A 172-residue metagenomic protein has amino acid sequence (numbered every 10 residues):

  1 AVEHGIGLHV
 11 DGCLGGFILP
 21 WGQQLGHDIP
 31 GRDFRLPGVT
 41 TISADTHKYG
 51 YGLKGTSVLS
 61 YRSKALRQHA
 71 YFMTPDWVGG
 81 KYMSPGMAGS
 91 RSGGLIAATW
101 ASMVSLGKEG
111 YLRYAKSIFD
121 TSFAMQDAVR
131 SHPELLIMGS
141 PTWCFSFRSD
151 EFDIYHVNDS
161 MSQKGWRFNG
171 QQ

Functional and structural regions predicted by a protein language model:
A1-G22: Catalytic PLP-binding core of fold-type I/II PLP enzymes
V2, R130, S162: Anion (oxyanion) recognition and catalysis
L8-V10, I42-A44, M138, F168-Q171: General beta-strand structural signal in soluble alpha/beta enzymes
D11, I118, M161: Hydrophobic, well-ordered secondary-structure elements that form the walls of internal hydrophobic environments
G12-G16, K48, Q172: Active-site-proximal loop/turn and secondary-structure-junction residues that shape catalytic pockets, frequently
Q24-W143, F147-D153: Active-site C-terminal subdomain of aminotransferase-like
D76-S84, S162-Q171: Conserved alpha/beta core surface patches that mediate binding of polyanionic ligands
C144-N158, G165-Q172: Conserved PLP-binding active-site segment of the aspartate aminotransferase-like
